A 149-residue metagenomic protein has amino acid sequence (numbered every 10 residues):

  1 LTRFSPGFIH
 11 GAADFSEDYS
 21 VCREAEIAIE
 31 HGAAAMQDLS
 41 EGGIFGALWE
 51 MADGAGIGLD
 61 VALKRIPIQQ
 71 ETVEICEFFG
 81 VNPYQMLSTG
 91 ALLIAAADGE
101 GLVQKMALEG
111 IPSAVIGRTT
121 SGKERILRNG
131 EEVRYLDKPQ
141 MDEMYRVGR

Functional and structural regions predicted by a protein language model:
L1-E17: Short, compositionally biased
R3-P6, W49-G56, C76-F79, Q104-P112: Short, solvent-exposed amphipathic alpha-helical segments in soluble enzyme and RNA/protein-processing domains
A13-S88: Active-site-proximal betaalpha loop/short-helix elements that scaffold phosphoryl/nucleotidyl transfer chemistry
A35-D38, I94, I116: Buried hydrophobic positions in well-ordered alpha/beta secondary-structure cores of metabolic enzymes
F45, Q69-E71, L102-V103, G122-L127: Short active-site-adjacent structural elements
T89-A95: A short beta-alpha structural unit
A95-G101: Helix N-cap motif at beta-to-alpha junctions
A107-R149: Acidic, Ser/Thr/Pro-rich beta/coil linker or hinge segments at domain junctions
